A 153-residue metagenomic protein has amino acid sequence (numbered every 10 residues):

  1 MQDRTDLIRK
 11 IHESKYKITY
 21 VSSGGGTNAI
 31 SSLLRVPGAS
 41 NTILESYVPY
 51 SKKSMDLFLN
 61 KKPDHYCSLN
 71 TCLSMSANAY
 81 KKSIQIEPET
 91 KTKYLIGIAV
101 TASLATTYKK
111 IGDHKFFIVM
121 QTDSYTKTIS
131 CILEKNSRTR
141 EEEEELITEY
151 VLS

Functional and structural regions predicted by a protein language model:
M1-S153: Short alpha-helical segments enriched in small residues
